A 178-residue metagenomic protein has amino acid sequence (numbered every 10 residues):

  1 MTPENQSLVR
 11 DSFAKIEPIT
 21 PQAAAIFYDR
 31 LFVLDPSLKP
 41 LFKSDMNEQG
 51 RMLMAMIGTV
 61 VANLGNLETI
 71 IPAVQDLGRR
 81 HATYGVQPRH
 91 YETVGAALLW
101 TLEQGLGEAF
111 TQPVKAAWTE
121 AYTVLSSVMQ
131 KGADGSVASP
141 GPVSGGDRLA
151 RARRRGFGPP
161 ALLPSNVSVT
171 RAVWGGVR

Functional and structural regions predicted by a protein language model:
M1-R178: Globin-like tetrapyrrole-binding proteins
